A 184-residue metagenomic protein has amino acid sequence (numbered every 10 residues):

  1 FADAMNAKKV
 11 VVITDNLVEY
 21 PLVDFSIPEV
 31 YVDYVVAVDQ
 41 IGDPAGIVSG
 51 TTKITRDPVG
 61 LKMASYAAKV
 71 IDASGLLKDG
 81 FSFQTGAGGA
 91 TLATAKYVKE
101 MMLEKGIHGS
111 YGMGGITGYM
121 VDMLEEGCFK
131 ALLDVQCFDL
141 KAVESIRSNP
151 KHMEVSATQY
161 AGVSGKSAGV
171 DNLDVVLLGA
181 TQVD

Functional and structural regions predicted by a protein language model:
F1-S82, A93-M102, G109-S110, G114-D184: Conserved phosphate- and dinucleotide-binding cores of soluble alpha/beta proteins, encompassing both enzyme active
G86-L92: Core structural elements
